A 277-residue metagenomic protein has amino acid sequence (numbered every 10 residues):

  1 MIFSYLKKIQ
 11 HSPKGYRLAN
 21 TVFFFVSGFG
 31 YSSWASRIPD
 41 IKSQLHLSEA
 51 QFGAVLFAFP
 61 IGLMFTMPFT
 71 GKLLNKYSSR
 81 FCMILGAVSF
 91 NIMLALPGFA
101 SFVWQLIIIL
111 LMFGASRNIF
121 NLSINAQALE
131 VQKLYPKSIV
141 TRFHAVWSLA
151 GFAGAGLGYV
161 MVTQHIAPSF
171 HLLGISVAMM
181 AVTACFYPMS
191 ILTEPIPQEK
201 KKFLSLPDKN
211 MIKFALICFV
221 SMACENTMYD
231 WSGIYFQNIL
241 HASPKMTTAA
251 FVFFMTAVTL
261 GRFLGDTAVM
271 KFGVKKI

Functional and structural regions predicted by a protein language model:
H11-P39, S43, L111-M112, D208-C224: Pair of pore-lining "gating" transmembrane helices in MFS-fold secondary transporters
F25, M93, W104-F120: Hydrophobic core of transmembrane alpha-helices in multi-pass small-molecule transporters, especially MFS/SLC-type
S36-A50, D230-M246: Short amphipathic helix-loop junctions that connect adjacent transmembrane helices in Major Facilitator Superfamily/SLC
P60-I61, S148-A153, M255-T256, L260: Short hydrophobic/small-residue motifs within alpha-helical transmembrane segments of multi-pass transporter-like
F65-W104: Conserved MFS/SLC helix-loop-helix module at the cytosolic interface between two early adjacent transmembrane helices
T66-S78, V162, G261-V274: Helix-to-loop junctions at the C-terminal end of transmembrane segments in multipass secondary transporters
L110-A145: Cytoplasmic helix-loop-helix junction between adjacent transmembrane helices in 12-TM secondary transporters
S169-P188: Symmetry-related core transmembrane helices of the 12-TM Major Facilitator Superfamily/SLC fold
